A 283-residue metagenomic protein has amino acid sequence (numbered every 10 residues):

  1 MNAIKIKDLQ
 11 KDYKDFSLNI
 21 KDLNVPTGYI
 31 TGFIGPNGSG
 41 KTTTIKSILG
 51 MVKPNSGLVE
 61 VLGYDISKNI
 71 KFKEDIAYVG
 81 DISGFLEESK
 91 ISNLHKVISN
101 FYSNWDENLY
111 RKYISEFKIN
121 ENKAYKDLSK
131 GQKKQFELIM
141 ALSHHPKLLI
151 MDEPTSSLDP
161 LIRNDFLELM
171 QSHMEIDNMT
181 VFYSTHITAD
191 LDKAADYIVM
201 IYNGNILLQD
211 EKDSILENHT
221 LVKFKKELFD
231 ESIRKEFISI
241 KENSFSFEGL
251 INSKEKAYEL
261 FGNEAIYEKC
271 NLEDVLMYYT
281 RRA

Functional and structural regions predicted by a protein language model:
M1-D22, T27-Y29: A short, flexible loop at the N-terminus of ABC-type nucleotide-binding domains that lies
P36-G40: Walker A (P-loop) phosphate-binding loop of ABC-type ATPase nucleotide-binding domains
G57-F72: Conserved ABC transporter NBD signature motif
K71, G80-F136: ABC-family P-loop ATPase nucleotide-binding domains
L149-E153: Catalytic Walker B motif of ABC-type/P-loop ATPase nucleotide-binding domains
L167-I251: ABC transporter nucleotide-binding domain
F237-A283: C-terminal coupling/interaction segments
